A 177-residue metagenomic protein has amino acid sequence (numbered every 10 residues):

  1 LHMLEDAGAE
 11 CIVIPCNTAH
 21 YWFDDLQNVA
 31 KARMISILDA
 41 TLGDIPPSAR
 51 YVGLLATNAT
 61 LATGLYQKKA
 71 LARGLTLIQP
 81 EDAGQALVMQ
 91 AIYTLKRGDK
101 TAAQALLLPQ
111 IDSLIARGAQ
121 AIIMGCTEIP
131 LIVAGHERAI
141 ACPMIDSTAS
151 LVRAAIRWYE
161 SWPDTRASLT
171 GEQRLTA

Functional and structural regions predicted by a protein language model:
L1-A177: Non-catalytic structural scaffold of enzyme domains
